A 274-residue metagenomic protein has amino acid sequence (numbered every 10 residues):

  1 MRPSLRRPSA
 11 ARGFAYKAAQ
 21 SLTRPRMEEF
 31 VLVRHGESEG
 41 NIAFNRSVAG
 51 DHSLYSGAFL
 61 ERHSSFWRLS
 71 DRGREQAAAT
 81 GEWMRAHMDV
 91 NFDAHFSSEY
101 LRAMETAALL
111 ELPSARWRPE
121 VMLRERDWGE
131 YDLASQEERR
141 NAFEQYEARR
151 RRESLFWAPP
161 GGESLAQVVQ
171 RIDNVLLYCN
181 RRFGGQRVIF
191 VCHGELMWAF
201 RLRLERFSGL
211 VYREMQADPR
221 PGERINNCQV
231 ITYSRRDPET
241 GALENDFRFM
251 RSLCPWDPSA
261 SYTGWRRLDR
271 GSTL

Functional and structural regions predicted by a protein language model:
R2-F30, E39, A43, R126-E138 (+2 more regions): Acidic, low-complexity terminal tails and accessory targeting/binding regions of phosphate-metabolizing enzymes
L22-A115, A166-V169: Active-site-proximal alpha-helix that buttresses catalytic centers in soluble enzyme cores
E29, Q186-R187: Residues that mark the start of a beta-strand
H35-G36, S97-L101, M122, I172 (+2 more regions): Short, well-ordered beta-to-alpha junction loops that form the rim of enzyme active sites and present histidine/acidic
E39-R68, L110-D173, D218-N226, E244-F249 (+1 more regions): Phosphate-handling substructures
W83, L109-P113, Y178, R182 (+1 more regions): Active-site catalytic microenvironments for nucleophilic, acid-base chemistry
H87-N91, C179-Q186: Glycine-rich phosphate-binding loop signature in dinucleotide/nucleotide-binding domains
T106, E195-M197: Hydrophobic mid-domain F-helix/FG-region of cytochrome P450s
